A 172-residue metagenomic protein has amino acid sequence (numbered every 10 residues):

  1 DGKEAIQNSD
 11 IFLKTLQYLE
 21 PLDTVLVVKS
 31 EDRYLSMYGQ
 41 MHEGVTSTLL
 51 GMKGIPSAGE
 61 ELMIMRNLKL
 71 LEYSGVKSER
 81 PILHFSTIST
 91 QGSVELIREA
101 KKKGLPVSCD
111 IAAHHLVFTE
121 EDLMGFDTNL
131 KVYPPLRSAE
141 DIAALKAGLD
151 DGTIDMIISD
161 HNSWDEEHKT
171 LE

Functional and structural regions predicted by a protein language model:
G2-I157: Histidine/acidic residue-rich metal-binding segments in metalloenzymes
S159-E166: Active-site anion/phosphate-binding pocket segments in diverse small-molecule metabolic enzymes
E166-E172: Conserved nucleotide- and phosphate/pyrophosphate-binding catalytic cores in adenylate/nucleotidyl-handling enzymes
